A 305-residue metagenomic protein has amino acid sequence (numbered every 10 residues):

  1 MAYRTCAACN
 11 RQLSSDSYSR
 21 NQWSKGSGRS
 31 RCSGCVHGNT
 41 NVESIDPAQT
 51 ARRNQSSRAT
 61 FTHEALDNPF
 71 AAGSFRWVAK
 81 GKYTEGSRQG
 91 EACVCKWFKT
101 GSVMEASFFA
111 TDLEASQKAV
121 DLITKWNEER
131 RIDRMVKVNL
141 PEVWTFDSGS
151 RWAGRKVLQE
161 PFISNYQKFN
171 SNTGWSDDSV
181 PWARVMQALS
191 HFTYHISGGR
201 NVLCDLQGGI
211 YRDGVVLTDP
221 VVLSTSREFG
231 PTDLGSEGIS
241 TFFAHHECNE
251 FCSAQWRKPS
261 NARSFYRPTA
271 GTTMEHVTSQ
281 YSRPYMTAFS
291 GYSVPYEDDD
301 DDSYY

Functional and structural regions predicted by a protein language model:
A2, G28, S74: Short metal-coordination and nucleic-acid-contact micro-motifs, chiefly zinc-binding Cys/His arrays
C6-C9, C32-C35: Short cysteine-rich clusters marking metal-coordination/redox-active sites
L13, S17, N39: Cys/His-rich microdomains that often coordinate metals
Y18-S30: Short linker/helix segments within small regulatory modules
N41-G90: ATP-binding glycine-rich phosphate-binding loop
Q89-A183, V215-S240, A244, C248-S253: Conserved structural core of kinase catalytic domains
Q159, W182-Y281: Catalytic activation segment of kinase domains across protein kinase-like and atypical kinase folds
V294-Y305: Acidic, Ser/Thr-interspersed intrinsically disordered low-complexity regions
